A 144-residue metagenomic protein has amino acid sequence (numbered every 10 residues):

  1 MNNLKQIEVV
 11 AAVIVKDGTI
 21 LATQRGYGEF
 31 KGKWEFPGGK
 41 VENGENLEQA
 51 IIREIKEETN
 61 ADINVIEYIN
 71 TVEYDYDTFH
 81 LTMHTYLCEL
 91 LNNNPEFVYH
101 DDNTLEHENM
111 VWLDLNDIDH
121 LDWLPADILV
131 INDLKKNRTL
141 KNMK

Functional and structural regions predicted by a protein language model:
M1-I20, K40, T71: Conserved N-terminal beta-strand and adjoining loop/helix that marks the start of the Nudix/MutT-like hydrolase domain
I14-V15, A22, C88, W112: Conserved hydrophobic "DFG−1" position in protein kinase catalytic cores
A22-Q24, D101: Beta-strand scaffold of nucleotide-dependent catalytic cores
T23, K33, G44, L121 (+1 more regions): Residues that scaffold the ATP/ADP-binding catalytic core of kinase and kinase-like folds
E29-W34, E106: A conserved beta-turn-beta hairpin within the catalytic core of GNAT-like acetyltransferases that forms part
P37: ABC-type ATPase nucleotide-binding domain
V41-N64, V72-L129: Unchanged
H120, A126-K144: Charged phosphate-binding loop/patch that engages nucleotide di/tri-phosphates or the phosphate backbone of nucleic
